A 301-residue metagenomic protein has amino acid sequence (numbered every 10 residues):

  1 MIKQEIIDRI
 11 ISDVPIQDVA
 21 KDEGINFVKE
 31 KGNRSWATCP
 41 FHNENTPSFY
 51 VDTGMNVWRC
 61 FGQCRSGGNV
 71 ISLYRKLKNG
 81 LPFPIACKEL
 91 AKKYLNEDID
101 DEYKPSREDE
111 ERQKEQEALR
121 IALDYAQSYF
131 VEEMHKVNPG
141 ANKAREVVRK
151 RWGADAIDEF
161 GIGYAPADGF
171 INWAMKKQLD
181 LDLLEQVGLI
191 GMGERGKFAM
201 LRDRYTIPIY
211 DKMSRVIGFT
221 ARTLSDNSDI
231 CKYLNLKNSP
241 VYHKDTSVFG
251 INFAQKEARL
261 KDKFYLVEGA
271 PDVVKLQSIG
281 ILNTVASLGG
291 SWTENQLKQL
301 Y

Functional and structural regions predicted by a protein language model:
M1-S106, G169: N-terminal structured subdomain of primase-like DNA metabolism proteins
E5-I7, I85-K143: Conserved active-site segments centered on acidic
F27-E30, R151-A165, G280-S291: Short, well-structured beta-strand/strand-turn elements
N56, K92, N96, R145-N172: Short, conserved phosphate-binding/catalytic loop or strand-edge motifs used in phosphoryl-/nucleotidyl-transfer
G62-G68, R120-A122, H135-G140, Y164-P166: Short acidic alpha-helix initiation/capping motifs at coil-to-helix transition points, especially at protein N-termini
P82-C87, A144, I157, L184 (+1 more regions): Small-residue helix-packing motif on alpha-helices
E108-L119, A167-Y301: Phosphate-handling DNA/RNA-contact segment within nucleic-acid enzymes
